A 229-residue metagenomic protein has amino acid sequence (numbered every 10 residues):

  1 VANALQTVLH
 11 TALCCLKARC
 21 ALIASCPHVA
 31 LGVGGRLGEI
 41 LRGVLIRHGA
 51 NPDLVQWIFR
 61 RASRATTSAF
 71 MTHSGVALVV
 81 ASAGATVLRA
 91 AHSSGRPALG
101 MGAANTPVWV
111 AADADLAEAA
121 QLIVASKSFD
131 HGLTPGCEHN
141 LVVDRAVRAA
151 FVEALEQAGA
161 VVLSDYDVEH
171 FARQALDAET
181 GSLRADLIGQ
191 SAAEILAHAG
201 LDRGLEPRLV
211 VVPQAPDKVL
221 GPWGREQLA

Functional and structural regions predicted by a protein language model:
V1-C20, P27-E39: Substrate-binding/gating loop at the entrance of the active-site cleft, primarily in PLP-dependent aminotransferase-like
L9-A24, G43, L88-W223: ALDH superfamily catalytic-core signature
S25, W57-R60, S82: Structural motif
R42-I58: A glycine-rich helix N-cap at a beta->alpha junction
V55-V76: A structured beta-alpha segment of the ubiquitous adenosine-cofactor-binding alpha/beta core
R60-A65, A85-V87, N105: Short acidic loop-to-helix transition motifs that present clustered carboxylates
V76-A91: Glycine-rich phosphate-binding loop
G224-A229: Conserved glycine-rich beta-strand-loop-beta hairpin in the small C-terminal domain of fold type I
